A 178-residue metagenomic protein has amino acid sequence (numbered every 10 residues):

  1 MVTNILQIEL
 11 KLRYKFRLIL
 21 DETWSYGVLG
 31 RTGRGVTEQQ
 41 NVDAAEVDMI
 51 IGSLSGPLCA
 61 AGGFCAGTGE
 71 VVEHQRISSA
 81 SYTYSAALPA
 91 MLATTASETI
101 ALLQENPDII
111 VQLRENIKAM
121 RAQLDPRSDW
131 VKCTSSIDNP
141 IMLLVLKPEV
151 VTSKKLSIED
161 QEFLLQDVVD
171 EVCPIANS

Functional and structural regions predicted by a protein language model:
M1-R17, W24-M49, S53: Active-site pre-lysine segment of PLP-dependent enzymes
V2-T3, L29-G33, A61-F64, T95-S97 (+1 more regions): Short, well-ordered secondary-structure micro-motifs
L10-R13, R17, Y26-L29, P57 (+5 more regions): Change "in soluble alpha/beta enzymes" to "in soluble alpha/beta proteins
E38-H74: Active-site PLP attachment segment
D48, G62, S79-L88: A short glycine-threonine-serine/GTX helix/turn-capping micro-motif
T83, I110-S178: Conserved C-terminal alpha-helix-loop-beta "cap" of PLP-dependent enzymes that closes/shapes the active-site mouth
A87-Q112, N116, P140: Structural motif of enzymes handling amino- and sulfur-group chemistry
